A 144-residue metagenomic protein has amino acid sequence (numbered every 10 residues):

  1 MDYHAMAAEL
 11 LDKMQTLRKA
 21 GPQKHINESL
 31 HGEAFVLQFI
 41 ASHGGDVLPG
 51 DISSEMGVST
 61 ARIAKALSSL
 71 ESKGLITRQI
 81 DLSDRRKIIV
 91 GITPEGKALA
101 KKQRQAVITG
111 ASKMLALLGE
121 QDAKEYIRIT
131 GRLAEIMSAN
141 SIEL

Functional and structural regions predicted by a protein language model:
M1-A5, E9, Q121-L144: C-terminal regulatory/oligomerization modules of transcriptional regulators
M1-H31: N-terminal leader segment of winged-helix/HTH proteins
M6, G32-E33, L48, E95 (+1 more regions): N-terminal positioning helix adjacent to the helix-turn-helix/winged-helix DNA-binding module
M14-G21, M56, L99, Q103-L118 (+1 more regions): Alpha-helical linker/hinge and terminal dimerization helices associated with HTH transcriptional regulators
K19-R62: N-terminal helix-turn-helix DNA-binding core of bacterial DNA-binding proteins
H25-E28, G44, R62, I80 (+4 more regions): Short coil/turn residues that cap or connect secondary-structure elements
A66: Residues in the recognition helix of alpha-helical DNA-binding motifs
S69-R128: Charged, amphipathic alpha-helical coiled-coil/dimerization segments
